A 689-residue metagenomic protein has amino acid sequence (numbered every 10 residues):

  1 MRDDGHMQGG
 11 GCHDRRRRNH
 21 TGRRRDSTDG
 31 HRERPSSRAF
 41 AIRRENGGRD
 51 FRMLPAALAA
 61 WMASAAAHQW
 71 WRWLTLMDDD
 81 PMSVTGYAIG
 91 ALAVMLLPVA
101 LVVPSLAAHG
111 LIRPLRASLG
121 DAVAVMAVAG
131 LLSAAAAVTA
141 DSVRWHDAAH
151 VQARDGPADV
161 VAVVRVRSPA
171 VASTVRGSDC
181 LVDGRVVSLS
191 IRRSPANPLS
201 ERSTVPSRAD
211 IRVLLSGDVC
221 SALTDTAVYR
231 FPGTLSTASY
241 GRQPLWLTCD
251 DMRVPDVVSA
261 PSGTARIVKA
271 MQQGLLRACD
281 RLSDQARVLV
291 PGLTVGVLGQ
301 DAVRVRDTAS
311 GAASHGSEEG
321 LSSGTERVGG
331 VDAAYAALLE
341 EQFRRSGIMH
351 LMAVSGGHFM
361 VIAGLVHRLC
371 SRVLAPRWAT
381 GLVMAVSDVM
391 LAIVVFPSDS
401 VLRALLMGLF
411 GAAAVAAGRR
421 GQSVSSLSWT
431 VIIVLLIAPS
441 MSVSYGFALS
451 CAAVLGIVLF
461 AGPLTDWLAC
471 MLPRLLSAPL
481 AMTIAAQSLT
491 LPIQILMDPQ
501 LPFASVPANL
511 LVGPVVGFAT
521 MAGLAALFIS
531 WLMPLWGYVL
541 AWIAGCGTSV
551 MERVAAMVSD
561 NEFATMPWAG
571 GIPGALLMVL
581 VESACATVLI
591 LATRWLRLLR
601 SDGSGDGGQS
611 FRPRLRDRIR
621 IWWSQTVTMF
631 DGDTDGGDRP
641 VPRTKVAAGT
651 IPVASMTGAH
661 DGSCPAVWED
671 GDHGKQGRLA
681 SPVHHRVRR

Functional and structural regions predicted by a protein language model:
M1-H350, M566-L576, L598-R689: Hydrophobic secondary-structure signal with a strong preference for alpha-helical segments in membranes
R49-L58, S423-S425, L476-P479, G537-A544: Membrane-interfacial loop-to-transmembrane alpha-helix junctions, especially the N-terminal start
A59, A93-P104, C451-D466, V515-L527 (+1 more regions): Hydrophobic cores of alpha-helical transmembrane segments in multi-pass inner/ER membrane proteins, independent
A63, V164, G233, L293 (+6 more regions): Divalent metal-coordination and catalytic microenvironments
S64-M82, V431-S444, Q494-P502, S559-I572: Transmembrane helix-loop junctions at the membrane interface of multipass transporters and ion channels
G184, L189, Y229-F231, Y240 (+4 more regions): C-terminal membrane-adjacent module
G329-A504, P573-D602, F611-L615, I619-T626 (+1 more regions): Hydrophobic alpha-helical transmembrane segments in multi-pass membrane proteins
I457-F563: Alpha-helical transmembrane segments of multi-pass integral membrane proteins
